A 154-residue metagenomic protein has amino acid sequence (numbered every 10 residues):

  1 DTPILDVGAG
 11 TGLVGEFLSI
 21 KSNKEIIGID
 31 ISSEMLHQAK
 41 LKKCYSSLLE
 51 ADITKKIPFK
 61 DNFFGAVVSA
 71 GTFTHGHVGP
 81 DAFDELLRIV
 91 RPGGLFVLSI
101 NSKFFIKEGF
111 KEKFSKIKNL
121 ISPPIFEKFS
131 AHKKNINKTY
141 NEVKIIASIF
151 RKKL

Functional and structural regions predicted by a protein language model:
P3-K56: Class I SAM-dependent methyltransferase SAM/SAH-binding core
K55-V67: A short acidic, Gly/Pro-enriched loop at the edge of an enzyme's catalytic core that lines a small-molecule cofactor
G65-G79: A short SAM/SAH-binding and catalytic strip from SAM-dependent methyltransferases
F73, N101-I106: Short "lid" loop at the C-terminus of a central beta-strand within the Rossmann-like core of SAM-dependent
D81-P92: A short glycine-rich, Lys/Arg-flanked "PGG" loop and its adjoining helix->strand segment in the class I
G93-N101: Conserved beta-strand signature within the Rossmann-like core of class I S-adenosyl-L-methionine
E108-F129: Conserved Class I S-adenosyl-L-methionine
N135-L154: Core SAM-dependent methyltransferase catalytic element
